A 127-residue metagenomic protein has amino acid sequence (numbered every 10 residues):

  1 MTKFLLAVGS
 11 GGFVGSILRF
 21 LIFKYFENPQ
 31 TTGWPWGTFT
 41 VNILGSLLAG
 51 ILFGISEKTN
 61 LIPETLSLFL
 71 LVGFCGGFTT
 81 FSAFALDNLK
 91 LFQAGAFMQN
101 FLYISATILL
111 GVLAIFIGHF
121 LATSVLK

Functional and structural regions predicted by a protein language model:
M1-K127: Membrane-interface helix-loop junctions in multi-pass transporters/channels
